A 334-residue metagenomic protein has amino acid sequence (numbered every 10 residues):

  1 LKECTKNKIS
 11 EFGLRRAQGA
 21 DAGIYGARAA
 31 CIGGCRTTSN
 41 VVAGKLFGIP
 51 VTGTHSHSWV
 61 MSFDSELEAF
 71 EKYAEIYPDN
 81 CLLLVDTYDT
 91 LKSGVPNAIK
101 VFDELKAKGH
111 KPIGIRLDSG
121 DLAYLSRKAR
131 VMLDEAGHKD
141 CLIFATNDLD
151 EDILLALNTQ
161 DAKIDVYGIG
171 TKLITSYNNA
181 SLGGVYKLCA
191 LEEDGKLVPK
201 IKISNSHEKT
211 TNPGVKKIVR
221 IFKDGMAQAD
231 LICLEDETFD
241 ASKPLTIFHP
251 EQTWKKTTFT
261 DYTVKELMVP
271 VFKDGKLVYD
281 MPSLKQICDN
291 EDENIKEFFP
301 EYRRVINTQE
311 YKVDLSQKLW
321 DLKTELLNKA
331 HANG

Functional and structural regions predicted by a protein language model:
L1-K139, L149-Q160, L173, D194 (+1 more regions): Buried, small/hydrophobic-residue-enriched core segments of structured protein domains
C81-L83, I143, Y167: Hydrophobic/aromatic residues located in beta-strands of well-ordered beta-sheets within soluble catalytic
D134-A136, C141, L149-G334: Gly/Ser/Thr/Ala-enriched C-terminal appendages of enzymes
T146: Short hydrophobic "strand-cap" motifs at the C-terminus of beta-strands
